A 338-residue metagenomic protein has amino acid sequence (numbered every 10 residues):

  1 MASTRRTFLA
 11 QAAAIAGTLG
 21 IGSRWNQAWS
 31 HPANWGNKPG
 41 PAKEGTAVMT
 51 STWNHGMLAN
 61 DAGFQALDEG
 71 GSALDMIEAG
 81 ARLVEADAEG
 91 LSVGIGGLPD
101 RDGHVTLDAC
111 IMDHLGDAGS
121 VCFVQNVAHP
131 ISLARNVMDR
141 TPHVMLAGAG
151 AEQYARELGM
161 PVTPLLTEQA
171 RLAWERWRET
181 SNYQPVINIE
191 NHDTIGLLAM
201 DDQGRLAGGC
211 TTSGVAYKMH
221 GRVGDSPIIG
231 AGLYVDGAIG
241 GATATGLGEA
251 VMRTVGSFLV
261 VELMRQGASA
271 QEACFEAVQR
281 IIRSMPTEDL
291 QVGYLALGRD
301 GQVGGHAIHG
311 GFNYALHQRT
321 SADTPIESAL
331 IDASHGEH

Functional and structural regions predicted by a protein language model:
A2, A10-T18, W29-H338: Alpha/propeptide regions of enzymes that mature by internal proteolysis
I21-Q27: C-terminal segment of classical bacterial N-terminal signal peptides
